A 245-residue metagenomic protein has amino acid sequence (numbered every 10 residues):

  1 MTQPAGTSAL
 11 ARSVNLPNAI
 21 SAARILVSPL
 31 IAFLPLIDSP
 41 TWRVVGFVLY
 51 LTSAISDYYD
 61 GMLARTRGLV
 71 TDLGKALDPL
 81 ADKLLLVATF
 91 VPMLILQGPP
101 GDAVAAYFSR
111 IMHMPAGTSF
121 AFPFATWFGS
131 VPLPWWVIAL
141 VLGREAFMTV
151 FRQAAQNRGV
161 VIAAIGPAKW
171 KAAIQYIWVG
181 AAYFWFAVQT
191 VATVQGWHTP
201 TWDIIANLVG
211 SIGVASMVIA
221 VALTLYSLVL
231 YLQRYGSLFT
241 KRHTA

Functional and structural regions predicted by a protein language model:
M1-N18, A22-S28, F47-Y50, A54 (+2 more regions): C-terminal membrane-associated helical module and adjoining short loops/tails
G6, P40, Q97-P132, W185-S211: Short helix-coil transition/hinge motifs at the ends and kinks of transmembrane helices, capturing the brief
S21, P40, M62, D72 (+5 more regions): Short alpha-helical segments used as structural interaction elements across diverse proteins
I25, Y58-G61, P79, K83-L84 (+2 more regions): Generic detector of well-ordered alpha-helical packing
V27-A76, V87-P100, F128-L140, L208-A222: Membrane-embedded alpha-helical segments that form the functional core of polytopic membrane enzymes, especially those
A64, L80-V87, A173-G180: Loop-to-transmembrane-helix entry motif
L73-R158: Helix-adjacent hinge/juxtasegments
